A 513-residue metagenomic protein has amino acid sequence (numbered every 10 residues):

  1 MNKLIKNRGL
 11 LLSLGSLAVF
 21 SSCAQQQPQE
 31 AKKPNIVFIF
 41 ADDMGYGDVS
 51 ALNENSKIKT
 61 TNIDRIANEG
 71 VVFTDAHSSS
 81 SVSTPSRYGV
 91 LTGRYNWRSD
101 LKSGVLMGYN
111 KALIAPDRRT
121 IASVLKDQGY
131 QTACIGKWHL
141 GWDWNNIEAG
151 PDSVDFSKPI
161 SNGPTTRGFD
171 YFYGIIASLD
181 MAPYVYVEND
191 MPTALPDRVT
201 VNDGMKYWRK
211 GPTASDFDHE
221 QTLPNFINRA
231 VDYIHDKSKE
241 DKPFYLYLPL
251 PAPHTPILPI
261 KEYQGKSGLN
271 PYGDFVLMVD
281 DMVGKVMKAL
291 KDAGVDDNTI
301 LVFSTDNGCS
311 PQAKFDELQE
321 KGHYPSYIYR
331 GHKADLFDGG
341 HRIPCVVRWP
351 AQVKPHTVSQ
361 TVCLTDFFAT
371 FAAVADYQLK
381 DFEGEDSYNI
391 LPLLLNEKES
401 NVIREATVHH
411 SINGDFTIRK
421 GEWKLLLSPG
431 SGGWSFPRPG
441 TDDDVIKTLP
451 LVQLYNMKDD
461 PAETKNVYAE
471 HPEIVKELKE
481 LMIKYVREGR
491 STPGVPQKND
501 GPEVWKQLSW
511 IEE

Functional and structural regions predicted by a protein language model:
N2-G15, C23-Q453, P461-E513: Formylglycine-dependent sulfatase
N456: Glycine-rich, acidic loop regions that bind phosphate or pyrophosphate groups
